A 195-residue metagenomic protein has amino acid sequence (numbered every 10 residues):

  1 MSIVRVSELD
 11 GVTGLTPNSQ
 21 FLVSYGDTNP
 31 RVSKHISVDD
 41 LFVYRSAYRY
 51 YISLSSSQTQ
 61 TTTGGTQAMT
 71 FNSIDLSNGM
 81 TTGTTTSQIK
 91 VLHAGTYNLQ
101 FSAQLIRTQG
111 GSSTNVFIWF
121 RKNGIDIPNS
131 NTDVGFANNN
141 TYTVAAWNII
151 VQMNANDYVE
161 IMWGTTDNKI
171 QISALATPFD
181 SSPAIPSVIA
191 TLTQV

Functional and structural regions predicted by a protein language model:
M1-N18, V195: Short, intrinsically disordered N-terminal pre-domain segments
I3-S7, S37, G95: Short, structural beta-strand-to-alpha-helix junction motif
L9, L15, F21, L41-S46 (+1 more regions): Low-complexity, small-hydrophobic/phenylalanine-enriched stretches that adopt extended beta/coil conformations used
T13, S37, T63-T66: A diffuse structural propensity rather than consistent per-protein peaks
G14-T16, N29-R31, G111-S113: A cross-taxa feature marking solvent-exposed loop/turn segments within ectodomains of secreted and single-pass membrane
Q20-L22, I118: Short polybasic amphipathic segments
V23-R45: Short, surface-exposed terminal/edge motifs of secreted or surface/virion proteins that either
R45-V195: Extracellular jelly-roll beta-sandwich "head" domains, especially the C-terminal globular C1q domain
